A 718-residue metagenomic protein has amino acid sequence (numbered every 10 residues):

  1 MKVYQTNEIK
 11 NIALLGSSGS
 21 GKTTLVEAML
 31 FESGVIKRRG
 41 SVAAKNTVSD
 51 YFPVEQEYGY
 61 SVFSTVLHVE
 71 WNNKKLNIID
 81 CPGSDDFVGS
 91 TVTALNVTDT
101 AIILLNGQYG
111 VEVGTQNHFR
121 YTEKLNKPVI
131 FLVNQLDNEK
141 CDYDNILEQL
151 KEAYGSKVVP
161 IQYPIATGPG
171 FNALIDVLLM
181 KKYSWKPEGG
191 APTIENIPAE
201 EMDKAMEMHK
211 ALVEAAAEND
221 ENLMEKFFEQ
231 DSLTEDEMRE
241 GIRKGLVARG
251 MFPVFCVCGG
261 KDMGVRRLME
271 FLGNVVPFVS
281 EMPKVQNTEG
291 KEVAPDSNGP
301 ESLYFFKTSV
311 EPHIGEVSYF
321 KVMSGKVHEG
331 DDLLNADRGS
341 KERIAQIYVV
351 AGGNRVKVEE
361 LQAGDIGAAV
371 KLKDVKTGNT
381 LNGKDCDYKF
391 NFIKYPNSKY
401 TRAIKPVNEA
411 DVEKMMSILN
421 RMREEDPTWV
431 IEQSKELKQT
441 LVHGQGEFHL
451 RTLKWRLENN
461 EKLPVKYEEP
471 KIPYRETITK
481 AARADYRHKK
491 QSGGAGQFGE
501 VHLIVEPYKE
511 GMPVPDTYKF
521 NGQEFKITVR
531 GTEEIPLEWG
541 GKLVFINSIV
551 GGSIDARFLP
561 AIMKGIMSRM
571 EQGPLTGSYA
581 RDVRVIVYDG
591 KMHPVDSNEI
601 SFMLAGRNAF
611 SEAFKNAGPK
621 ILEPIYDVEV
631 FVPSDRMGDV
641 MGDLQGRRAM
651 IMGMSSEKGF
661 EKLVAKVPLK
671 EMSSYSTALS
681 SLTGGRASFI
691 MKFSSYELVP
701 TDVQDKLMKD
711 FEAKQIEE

Functional and structural regions predicted by a protein language model:
M1-E718: Structural and coupling elements of P-loop NTPases
